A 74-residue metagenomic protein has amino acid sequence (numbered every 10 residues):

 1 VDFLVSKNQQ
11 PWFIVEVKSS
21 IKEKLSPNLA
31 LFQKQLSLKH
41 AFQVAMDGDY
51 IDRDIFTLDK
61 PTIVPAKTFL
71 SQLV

Functional and structural regions predicted by a protein language model:
V1-V74: A cross-kingdom feature that marks ATP-driven nucleic-acid transaction machinery
